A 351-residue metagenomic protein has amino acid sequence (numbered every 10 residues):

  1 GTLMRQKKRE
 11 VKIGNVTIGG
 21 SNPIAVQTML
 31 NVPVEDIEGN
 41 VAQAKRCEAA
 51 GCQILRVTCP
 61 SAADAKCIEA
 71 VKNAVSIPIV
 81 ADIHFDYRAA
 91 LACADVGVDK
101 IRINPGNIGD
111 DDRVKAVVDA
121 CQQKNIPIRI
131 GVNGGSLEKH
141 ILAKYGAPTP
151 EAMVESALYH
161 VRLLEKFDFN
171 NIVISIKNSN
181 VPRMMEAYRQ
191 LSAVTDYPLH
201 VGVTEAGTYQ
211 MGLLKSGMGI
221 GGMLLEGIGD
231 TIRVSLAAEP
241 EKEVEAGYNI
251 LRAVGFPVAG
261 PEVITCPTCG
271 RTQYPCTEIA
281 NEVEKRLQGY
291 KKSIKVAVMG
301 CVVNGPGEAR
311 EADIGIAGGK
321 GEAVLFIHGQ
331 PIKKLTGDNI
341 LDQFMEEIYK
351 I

Functional and structural regions predicted by a protein language model:
G1-M29, Q122, K285: N-terminal amphipathic alpha-helix/helix-capping segment at the start of soluble metabolic enzymes
S21-G39, T58-P60, I77-F85, G106 (+2 more regions): Active-site mouth loops of central-metabolism enzymes
I24-L30, L55-V57, I79-I83, I101-I103 (+6 more regions): Hydrophobic faces of well-ordered beta-strands that scaffold small-molecule active sites in alpha/beta enzyme cores
I37, E48-K72, R102-D110, I172-V181: Glycine-rich, proline-tolerant flexible connector loops at the mouths of alpha/beta enzymes
A62-I83, A116-I128, Y188-L199, V283-L287: Alpha-helix-loop-beta-strand connector modules within alpha/beta enzyme cores
A74-I77, D95-I101, Q122-N125, S192-P198 (+3 more regions): Glycine-enriched alpha-helix->loop->beta-strand junction motifs that scaffold or abut catalytic
R88-R129: Hydrophobic or amphipathic alpha-helical targeting/insertion segments
N133-S136, I141-Q288: Catalytic alpha/beta core domains of metabolic enzymes, predominantly
